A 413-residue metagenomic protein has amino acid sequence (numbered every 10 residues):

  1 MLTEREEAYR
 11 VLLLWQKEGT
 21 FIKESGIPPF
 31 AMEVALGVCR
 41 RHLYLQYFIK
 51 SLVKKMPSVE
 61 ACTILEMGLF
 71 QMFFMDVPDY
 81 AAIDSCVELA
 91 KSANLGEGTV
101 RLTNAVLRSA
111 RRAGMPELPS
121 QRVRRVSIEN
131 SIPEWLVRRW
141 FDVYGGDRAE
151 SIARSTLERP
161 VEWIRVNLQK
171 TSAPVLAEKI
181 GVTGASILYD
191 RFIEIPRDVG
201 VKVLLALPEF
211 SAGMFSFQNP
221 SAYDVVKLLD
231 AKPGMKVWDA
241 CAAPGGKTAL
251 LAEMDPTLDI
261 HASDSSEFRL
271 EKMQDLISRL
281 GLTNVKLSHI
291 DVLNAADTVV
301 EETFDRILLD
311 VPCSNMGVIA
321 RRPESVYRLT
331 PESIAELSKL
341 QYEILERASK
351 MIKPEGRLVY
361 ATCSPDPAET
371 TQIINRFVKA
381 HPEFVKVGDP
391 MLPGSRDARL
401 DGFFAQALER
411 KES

Functional and structural regions predicted by a protein language model:
M1-S413: S-adenosylmethionine
